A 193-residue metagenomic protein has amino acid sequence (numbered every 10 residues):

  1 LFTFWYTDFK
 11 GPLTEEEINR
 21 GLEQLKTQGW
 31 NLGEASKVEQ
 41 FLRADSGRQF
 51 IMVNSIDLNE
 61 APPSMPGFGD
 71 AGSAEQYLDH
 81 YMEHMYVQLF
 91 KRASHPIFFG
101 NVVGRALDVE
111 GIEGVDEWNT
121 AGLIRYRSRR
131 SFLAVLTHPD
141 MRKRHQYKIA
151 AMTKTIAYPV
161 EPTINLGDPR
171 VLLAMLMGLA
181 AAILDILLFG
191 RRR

Functional and structural regions predicted by a protein language model:
L1-W118, E161-R193: Short S/T/G/P-rich N-terminal loop/turn motif that feeds into the first structured element of a domain
S64, S128-R144: Short amphipathic alpha-helices within nucleic acid-binding modules
Q88-R92, V135-P139, A151: Structured segments of extracytoplasmic/periplasmic soluble domains in secreted or envelope-associated proteins
D116-F132: Hydrophobic alpha-helical transmembrane segments
K143-L172: Short, aromatic-rich amphipathic segments at membrane interfaces that lie adjacent to a transmembrane helix or signal
